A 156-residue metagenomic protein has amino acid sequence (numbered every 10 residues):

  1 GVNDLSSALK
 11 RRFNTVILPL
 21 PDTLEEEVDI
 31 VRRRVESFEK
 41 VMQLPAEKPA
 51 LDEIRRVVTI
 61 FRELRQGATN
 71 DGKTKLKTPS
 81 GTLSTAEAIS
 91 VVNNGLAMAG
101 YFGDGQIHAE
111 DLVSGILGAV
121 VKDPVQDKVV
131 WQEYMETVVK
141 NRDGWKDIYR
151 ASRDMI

Functional and structural regions predicted by a protein language model:
V2-L20: A short helix-turn-beta junction within AAA+ P-loop NTPase domains corresponding to the substrate/partner-engaging
L9, F13-N14, E25-V31: Internal hydrophobic scaffold segments of catalytic domains
V16-D22, Q43-A50, R142: Short, surface-exposed, polar/charged, turn-prone segments marking secondary-structure boundaries
I17, P21-E26, V91, G115 (+2 more regions): Residues in flexible loops and secondary-structure boundaries
P19-V28, T137-V139, M155: Conserved nucleotide-binding/hydrolysis micro-motifs of P-loop NTPases
V28-D111: Conserved AAA+ ATPase small/helical "lid" subdomain
G100-I156: C-terminal engagement/docking regions of AAA+ P-loop ATPases
